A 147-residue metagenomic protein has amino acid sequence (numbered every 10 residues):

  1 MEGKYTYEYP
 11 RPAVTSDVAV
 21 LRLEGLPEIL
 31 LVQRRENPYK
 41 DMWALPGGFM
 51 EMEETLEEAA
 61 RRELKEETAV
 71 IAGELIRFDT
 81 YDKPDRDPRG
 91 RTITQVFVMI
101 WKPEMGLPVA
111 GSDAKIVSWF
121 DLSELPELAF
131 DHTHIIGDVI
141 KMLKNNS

Functional and structural regions predicted by a protein language model:
M1-E2, E28-I29, Q33, W43 (+3 more regions): A near-ubiquitous, low-amplitude feature marking generic local secondary-structure context
E2-A44, E57, A72: N-terminal strand-loop-strand
M50-L143: Unchanged
N146-S147: Polybasic "coupling" helices that flank or enter modular domains
